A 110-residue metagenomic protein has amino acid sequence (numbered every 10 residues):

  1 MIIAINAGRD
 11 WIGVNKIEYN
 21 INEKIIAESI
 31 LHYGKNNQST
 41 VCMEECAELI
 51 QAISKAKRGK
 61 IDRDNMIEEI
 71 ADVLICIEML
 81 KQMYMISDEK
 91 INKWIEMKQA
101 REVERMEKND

Functional and structural regions predicted by a protein language model:
I2-D110: Flexible "arm" and connector segments at domain edges
